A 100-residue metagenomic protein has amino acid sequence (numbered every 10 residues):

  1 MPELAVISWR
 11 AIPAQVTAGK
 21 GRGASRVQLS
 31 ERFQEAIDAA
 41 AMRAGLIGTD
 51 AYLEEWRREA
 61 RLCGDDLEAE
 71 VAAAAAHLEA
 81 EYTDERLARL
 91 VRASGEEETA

Functional and structural regions predicted by a protein language model:
M1-S25: Short, charged/polar N-terminal "headpieces" of proteins
G21-R58: Acidic, aromatic-enriched beta-alpha/helix-loop junctions
A24, Q28, D66-A69, A73: Alpha-helix boundary/N-cap detector
E55-E68: Mid-chain, well-packed structural core segment of small domains
V71-A100: C-terminal charged interaction modules
